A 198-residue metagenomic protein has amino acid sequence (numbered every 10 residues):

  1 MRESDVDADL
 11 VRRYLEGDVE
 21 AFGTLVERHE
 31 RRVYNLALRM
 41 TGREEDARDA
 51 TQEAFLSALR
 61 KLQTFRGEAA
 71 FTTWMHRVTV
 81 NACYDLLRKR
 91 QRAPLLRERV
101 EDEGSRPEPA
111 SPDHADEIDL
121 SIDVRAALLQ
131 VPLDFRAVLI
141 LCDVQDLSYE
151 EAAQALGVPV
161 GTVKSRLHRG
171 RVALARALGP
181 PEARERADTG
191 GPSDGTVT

Functional and structural regions predicted by a protein language model:
M1-R2, L15-T24, Y34-E53, V160: Short, charged helix-capping/linker segments at alpha-helix termini
R2-E3, R13, L95, S121-A126 (+3 more regions): C-terminal edge and immediately downstream basic/flexible tail or linker adjoining helix-turn-helix-like DNA-binding
L15-E16, R39-E44, E53-A70, K89-Q91: Sigma70-family region 2
V26-E44, K61, L128, A173 (+1 more regions): Amphipathic, Lys/Arg- and hydrophobic-enriched alpha-helical face
H29, A50, D123, R166-R169 (+1 more regions): Residues within the DNA-recognition helix of helix-turn-helix
V33, A37, L62, M75 (+1 more regions): Hydrophobic-face residues of short alpha-helical interaction/recognition segments
E45, A126-A137, L141-T162, R176: Helix-turn-helix DNA-binding module
L87-D119, A183-A187: Short, basic/polar amphipathic helix motif occurring as a linker/hinge flanking DNA-binding modules in transcription
